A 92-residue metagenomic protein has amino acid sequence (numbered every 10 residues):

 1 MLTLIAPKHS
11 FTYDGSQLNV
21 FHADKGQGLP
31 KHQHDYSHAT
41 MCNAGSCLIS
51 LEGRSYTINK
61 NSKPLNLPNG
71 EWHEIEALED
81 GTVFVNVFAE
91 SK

Functional and structural regions predicted by a protein language model:
M1-K31, V87: A short glycine-rich, His/Asp/Glu-containing loop-to-beta-strand
D14, S50-R54: Short strand-coil-strand connectors
L18-H22, A39, P64-N66: Conserved hydrophobic/aromatic beta-strand scaffold that supports enzyme active sites
N19, G28-L29, G45-S50, L65: Short beta-strand segments in beta-sandwich/barrel cores
G28-H34, E76-A77: Short histidine-centered beta-strand/loop micro-motifs that create catalytic or ligand/metal-coordination sites
H34-I49: Short, conserved beta-strand element in jelly-roll/cupin
G53-G70: Short acidic-glycine-tyrosine-enriched beta hairpin
N69-K92: Ligand-binding loop in jelly-roll beta-barrel domains
